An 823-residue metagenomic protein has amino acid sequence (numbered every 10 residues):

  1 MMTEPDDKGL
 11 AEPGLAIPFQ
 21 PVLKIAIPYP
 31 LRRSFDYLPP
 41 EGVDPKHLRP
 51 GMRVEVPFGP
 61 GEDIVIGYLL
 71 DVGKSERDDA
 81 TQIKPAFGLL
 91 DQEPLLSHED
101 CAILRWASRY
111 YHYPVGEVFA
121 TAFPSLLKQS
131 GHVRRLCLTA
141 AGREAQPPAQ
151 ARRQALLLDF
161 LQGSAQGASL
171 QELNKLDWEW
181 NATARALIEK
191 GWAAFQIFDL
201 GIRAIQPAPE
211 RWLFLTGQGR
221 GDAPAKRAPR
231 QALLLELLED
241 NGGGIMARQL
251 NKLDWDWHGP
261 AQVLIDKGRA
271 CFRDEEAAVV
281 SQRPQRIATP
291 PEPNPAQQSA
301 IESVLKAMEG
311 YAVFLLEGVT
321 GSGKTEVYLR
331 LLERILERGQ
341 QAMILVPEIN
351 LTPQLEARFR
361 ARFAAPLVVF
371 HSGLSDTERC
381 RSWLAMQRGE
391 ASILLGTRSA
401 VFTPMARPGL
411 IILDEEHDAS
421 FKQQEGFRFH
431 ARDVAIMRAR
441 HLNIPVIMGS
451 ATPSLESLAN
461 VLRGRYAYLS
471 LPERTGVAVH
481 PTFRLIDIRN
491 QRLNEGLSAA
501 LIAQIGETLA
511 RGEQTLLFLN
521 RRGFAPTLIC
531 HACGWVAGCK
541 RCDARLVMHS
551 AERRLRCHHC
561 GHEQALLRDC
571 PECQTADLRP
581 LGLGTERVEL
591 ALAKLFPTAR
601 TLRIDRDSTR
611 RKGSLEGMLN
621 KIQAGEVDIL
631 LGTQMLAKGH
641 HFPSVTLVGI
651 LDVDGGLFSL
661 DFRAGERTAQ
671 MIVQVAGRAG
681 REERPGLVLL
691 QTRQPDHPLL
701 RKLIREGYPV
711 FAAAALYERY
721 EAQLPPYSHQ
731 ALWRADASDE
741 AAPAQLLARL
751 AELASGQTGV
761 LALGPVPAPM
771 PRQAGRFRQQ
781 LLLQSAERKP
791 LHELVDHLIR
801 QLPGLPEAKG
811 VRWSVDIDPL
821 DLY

Functional and structural regions predicted by a protein language model:
M1-S450, L462-A478, Q757, L782 (+1 more regions): Accessory, non-ATPase domains that flank or precede helicase/AAA+ motor cores in DNA-metabolism machines
F19-Q20, R32, E62, G512 (+4 more regions): A general secondary-structure signal for short beta-strands and their flanking turns/coil in non-transmembrane regions
Q20-L23, Y37, G67, F483 (+3 more regions): Small-residue-enriched segments and motifs
V22, S34, R49-P50, A500 (+1 more regions): A short, contiguous, amphipathic alpha-helix enriched in charged residues
A26, D159-Q162, Y720-P725, A768-A774: Short, flexible, solvent-exposed loop/turn segments with mixed acidic/basic and small polar residues
S130, S550, P771-G775: Short, ordered beta-strand-loop transition motifs
A288-N294, Q298, E302, G310-A744 (+4 more regions): Inter-lobe coupling/hinge segments of SF2-like helicase ATPases
E752, G756-F777, W813-L820: A carboxyl-terminal module marker
